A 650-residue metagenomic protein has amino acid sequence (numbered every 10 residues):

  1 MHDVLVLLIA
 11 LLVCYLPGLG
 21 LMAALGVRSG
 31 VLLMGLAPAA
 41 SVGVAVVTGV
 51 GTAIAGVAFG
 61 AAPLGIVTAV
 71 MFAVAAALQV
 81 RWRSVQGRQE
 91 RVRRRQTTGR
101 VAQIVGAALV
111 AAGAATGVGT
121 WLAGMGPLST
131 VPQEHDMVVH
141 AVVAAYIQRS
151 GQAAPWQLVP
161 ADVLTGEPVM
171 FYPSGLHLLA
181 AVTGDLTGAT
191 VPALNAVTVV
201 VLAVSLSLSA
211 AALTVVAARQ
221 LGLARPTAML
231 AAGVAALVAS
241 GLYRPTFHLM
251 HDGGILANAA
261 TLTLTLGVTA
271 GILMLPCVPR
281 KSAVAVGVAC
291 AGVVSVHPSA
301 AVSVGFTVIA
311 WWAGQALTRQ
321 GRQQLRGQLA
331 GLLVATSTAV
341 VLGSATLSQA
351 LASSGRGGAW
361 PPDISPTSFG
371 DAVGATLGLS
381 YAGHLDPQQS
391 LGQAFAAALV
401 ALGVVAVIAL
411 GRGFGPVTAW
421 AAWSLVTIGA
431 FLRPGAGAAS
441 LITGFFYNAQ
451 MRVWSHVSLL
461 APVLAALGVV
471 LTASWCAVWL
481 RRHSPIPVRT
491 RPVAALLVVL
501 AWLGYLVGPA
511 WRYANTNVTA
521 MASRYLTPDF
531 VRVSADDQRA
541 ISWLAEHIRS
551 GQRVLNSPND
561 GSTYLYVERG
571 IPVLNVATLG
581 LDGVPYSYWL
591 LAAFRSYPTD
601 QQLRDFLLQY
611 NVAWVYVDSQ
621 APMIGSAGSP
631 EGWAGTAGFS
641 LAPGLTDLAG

Functional and structural regions predicted by a protein language model:
M1-G99: Membrane-embedded, hydrophobic transmembrane alpha-helices
L5, A55-A62, P127-Q133, R244-A260 (+5 more regions): Membrane-helix boundary/interfacial segments in multi-pass membrane proteins
I9-Y15, A501-W502, L506-G650: Extracytoplasmic
V44-T48, G119-M125, S150-A153, A232-H251 (+4 more regions): Membrane-interface helix-loop junctions at the exits of transmembrane helices
G113-T263, A520-V531: Active-site lumenal/periplasmic loops and adjacent helix-entry segments of GT-C-fold, multi-pass membrane
M170-G175, G327-G411: Periplasmic/ER-lumenal interhelical loops and adjacent helix-loop junctions in multi-pass membrane proteins
G222-A228, R319-A330, L402-A436, R482-T490: Membrane-interface helix-loop-helix junctions at transmembrane boundaries of multi-pass membrane enzymes, predominantly
M274-A291: Short hydrophobic alpha-helices at membrane interfaces in multi-pass membrane enzymes
